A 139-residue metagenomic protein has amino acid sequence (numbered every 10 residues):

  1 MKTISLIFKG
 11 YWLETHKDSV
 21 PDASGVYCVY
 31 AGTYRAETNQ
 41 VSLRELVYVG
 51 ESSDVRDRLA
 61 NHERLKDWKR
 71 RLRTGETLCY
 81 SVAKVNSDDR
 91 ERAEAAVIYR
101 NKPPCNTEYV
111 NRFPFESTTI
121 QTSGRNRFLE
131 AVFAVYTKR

Functional and structural regions predicted by a protein language model:
M1-V47, E51-R139: Boundary/linker segments flanking structured domains
